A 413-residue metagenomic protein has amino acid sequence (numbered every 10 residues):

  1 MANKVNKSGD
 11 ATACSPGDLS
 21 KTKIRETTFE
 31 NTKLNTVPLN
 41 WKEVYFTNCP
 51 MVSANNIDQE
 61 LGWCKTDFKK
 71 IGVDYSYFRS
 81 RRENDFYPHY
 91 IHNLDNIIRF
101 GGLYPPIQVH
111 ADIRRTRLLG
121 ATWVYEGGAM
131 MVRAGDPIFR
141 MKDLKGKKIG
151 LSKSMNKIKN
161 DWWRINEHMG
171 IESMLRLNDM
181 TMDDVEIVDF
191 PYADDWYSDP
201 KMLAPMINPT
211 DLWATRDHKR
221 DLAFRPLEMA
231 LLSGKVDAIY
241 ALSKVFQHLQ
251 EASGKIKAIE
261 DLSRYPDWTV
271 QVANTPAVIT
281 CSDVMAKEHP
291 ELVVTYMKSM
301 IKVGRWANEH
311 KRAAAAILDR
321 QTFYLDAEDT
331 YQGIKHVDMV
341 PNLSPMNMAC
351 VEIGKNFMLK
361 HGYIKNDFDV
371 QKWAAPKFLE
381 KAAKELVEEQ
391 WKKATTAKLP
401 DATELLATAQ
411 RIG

Functional and structural regions predicted by a protein language model:
M1-G9: N-terminal acidic, proline/glycine-rich, low-complexity intrinsically disordered segments
G9-I24, L359-G413: Conserved C-terminal helix/tail region of periplasmic/extracytoplasmic solute-binding proteins
A11-P200, S243, A402-G413: Short, glycine-/small- and polar/acidic-enriched structural segments that line small-molecule recognition paths
K65-K70, Y265-T269, V340-M346: Short, solvent-exposed loop/beta-turn-alpha elements that line the ligand-binding surface or hinge of extracytoplasmic
K70-F78, M180-I187, E291, T322-K335 (+1 more regions): Short, surface-exposed acidic
Y104, W196-D319: Pocket-lining segment of extracytoplasmic ligand-binding domains
T116-V124, E186-F190, K255-A273, D369: Short beta-strand->loop
K287-K365: Secondary-structure end/capping motifs
